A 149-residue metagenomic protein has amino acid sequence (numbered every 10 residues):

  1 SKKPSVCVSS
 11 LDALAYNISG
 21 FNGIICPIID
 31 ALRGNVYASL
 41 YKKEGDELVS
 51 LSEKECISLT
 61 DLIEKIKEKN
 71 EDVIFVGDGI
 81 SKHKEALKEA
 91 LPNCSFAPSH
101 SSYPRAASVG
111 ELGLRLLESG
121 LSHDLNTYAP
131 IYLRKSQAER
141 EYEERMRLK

Functional and structural regions predicted by a protein language model:
S1, I66, L91, L114-L121: Structural signal for hydrophobic packing residues in well-ordered secondary-structure cores of soluble enzyme domains
S1, L14-A15, V109, G113: Buried hydrophobic packing segments
S1, Y37-Y41, I80-K84, L114-L117 (+2 more regions): Broad hydrophobic/π-residue packing in well-ordered secondary structure
P4-Y103, R147: Surface "functional belts" at beta-alpha junctions
A97-K149: Acyltransferase
